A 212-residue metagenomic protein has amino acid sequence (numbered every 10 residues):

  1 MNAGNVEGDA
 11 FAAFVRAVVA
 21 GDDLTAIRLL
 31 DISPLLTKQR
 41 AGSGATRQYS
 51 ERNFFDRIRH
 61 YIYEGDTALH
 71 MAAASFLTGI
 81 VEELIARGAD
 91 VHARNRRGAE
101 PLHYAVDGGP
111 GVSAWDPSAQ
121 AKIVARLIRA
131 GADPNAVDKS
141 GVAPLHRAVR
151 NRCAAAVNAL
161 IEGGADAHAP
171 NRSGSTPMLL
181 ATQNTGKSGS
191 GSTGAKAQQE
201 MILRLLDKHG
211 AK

Functional and structural regions predicted by a protein language model:
M1-R16, P117-S118, A130, G163 (+2 more regions): Ankyrin-repeat-protein effector appendages
E7-F14, Q39-A68, R94-G111, V137-A143 (+1 more regions): Ankyrin-repeat boundary/"N-cap" motif
R16-G21, R59, M71-L77, Y104-Q120 (+2 more regions): Ankyrin repeat A-helix N-terminal signature
D22-R28: Surface-exposed cap/linker segments adjacent to membranes
L24, L35, G79, S175-T176: Glycine-centered loop/turn positions within well-structured domains that cap or flank conserved ligand/cofactor-binding
L30-L36, E82-D90, K122-D133, N158-D166 (+1 more regions): Ankyrin repeat domain, specifically the short helix-to-loop turn at the C-terminus of the second helix of each repeat
T78, E82-G109, S140-A167, N171-S173 (+1 more regions): A short, hydrophobic/aromatic-rich structural module that often spans a beta strand with its adjoining loop
